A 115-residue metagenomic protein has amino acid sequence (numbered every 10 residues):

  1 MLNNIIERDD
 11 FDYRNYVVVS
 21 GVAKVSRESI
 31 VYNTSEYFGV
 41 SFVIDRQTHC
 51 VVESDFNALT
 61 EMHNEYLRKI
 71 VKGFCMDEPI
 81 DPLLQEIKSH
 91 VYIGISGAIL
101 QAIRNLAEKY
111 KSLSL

Functional and structural regions predicted by a protein language model:
M1-V22: Short, compositionally biased leader-like segments
K24-S41, R46-L115: Active-site- and interface-proximal helix/loop "cap" or "latch" segments in soluble metabolic and energy-transducing
